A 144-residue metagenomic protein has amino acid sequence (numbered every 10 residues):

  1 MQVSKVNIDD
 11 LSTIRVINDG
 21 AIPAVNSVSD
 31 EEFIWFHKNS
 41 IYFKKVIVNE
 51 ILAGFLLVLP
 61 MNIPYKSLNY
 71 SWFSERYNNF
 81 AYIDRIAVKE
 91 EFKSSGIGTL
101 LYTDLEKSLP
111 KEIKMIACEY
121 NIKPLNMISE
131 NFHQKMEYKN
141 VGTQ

Functional and structural regions predicted by a protein language model:
M1-I14: A short beta-loop-alpha structural element at the N-terminal edge of CoA-dependent acyl/N-acetyltransferase catalytic
P23-N49: Active-site rim helix/loop that mediates acceptor-substrate recognition in acyltransferases
I51-G54: Glycine-rich acetyl-CoA-binding "A-motif" of GNAT/NAT acetyltransferases
L57-R85: Conserved acyl-donor/pantetheine-binding loop and adjacent beta-alpha core of acyl/acetyltransferases and related
D84-K93, N121-K123: A short, internal acetyl-CoA/4′-phosphopantetheine-binding micro-motif in the GNAT/acyltransferase core
V88, S94-K107: Conserved acetyl-CoA-binding loop-helix of GNAT-fold acetyltransferases
L109-I122: Conserved GNAT acetyl-CoA-binding A-motif
I122-G142: Conserved active-site alpha-helix within GNAT-family acetyltransferase domains
